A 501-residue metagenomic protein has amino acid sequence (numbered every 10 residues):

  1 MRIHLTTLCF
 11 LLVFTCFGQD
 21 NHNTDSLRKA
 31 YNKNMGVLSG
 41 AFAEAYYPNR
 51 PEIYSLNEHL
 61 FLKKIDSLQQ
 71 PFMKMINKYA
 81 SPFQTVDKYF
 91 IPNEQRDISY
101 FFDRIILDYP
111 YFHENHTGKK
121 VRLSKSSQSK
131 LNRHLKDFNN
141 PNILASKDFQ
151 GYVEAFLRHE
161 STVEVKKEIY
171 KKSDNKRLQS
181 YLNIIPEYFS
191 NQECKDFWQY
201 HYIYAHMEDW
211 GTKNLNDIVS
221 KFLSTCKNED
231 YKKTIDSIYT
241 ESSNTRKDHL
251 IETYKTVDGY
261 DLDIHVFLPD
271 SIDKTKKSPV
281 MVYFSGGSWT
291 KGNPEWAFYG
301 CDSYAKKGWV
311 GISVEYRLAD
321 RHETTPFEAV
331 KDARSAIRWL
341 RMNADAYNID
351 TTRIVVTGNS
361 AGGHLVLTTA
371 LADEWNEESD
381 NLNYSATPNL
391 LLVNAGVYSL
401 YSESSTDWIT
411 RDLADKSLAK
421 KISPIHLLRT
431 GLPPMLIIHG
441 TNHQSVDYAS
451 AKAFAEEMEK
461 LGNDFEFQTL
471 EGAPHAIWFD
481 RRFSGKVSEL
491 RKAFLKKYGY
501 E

Functional and structural regions predicted by a protein language model:
N23-K247: Oxidative protein folding and maturation machinery
S243-T275: N-terminal cap/lid segment of alpha/beta-hydrolase-fold proteins
T275-G287: Short beta-strand element of the alpha/beta-hydrolase
N293-C301, I312-D350, D480-G485: Catalytic nucleophile-loop/oxyanion-hole region of alpha/beta-hydrolase and closely related hydrolase-like folds
E295, R338-S404, A419: Primarily recognizes the serine-hydrolase "nucleophile elbow" in alpha/beta-hydrolase and SGNH/GDSL folds
V393-L427, P433: Mobile cap/lid helix-loop segments that gate and shape the active-site cleft of serine hydrolases
L436-H439, H443: Short beta-strand/loop motif that positions the catalytic acidic residue of the alpha/beta-hydrolase fold
K452-E501: C-terminal catalytic histidine-bearing segment of alpha/beta-hydrolase fold enzymes
